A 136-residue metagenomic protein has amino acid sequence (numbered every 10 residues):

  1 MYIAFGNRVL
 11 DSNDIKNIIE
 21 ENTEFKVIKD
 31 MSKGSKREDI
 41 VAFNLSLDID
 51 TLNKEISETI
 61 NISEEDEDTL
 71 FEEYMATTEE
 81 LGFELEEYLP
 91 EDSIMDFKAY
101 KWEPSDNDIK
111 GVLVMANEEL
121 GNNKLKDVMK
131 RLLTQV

Functional and structural regions predicted by a protein language model:
M1-N7: N-terminal presequence-like segments and adjacent domain-start helices
N7-L10, T134-V136: Long, contiguous binding/interaction regions
R8, S12, L45, S63-E67 (+4 more regions): Intrinsic-disorder-associated interaction segments
L10-T59: N-terminal interaction modules that seed assembly of large macromolecular complexes
D14-T23, T77-S93: Hydrophobic, Leu/Ile/Phe/Ala-enriched alpha-helical segments that form helix-helix packing faces
D48-I62, A116-V128: Short, Lys/Arg-enriched charge-dense amphipathic segments
N53-L89: Acidic, aromatic-enriched beta-alpha/helix-loop junctions
Y88-Q135: Amphipathic alpha-helical binding modules
